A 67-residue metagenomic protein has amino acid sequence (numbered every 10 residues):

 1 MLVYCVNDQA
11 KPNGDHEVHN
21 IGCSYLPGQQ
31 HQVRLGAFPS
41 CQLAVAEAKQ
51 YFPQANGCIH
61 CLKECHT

Functional and structural regions predicted by a protein language model:
M1-V3, A48: Compact extracellular molecular-recognition modules
L2, D8-K11, H16, G57-T67: Protein-protein interaction regions
Y4-C5, H19, F38, F52: Aromatic side chains
C5-Q32: Short aromatic-glycine-(Arg/Gly/Cys) micro-motifs in beta-strand/loop hairpins
L35-A37, C41-T67: Short, mixed-charge low-complexity intrinsically disordered segments
